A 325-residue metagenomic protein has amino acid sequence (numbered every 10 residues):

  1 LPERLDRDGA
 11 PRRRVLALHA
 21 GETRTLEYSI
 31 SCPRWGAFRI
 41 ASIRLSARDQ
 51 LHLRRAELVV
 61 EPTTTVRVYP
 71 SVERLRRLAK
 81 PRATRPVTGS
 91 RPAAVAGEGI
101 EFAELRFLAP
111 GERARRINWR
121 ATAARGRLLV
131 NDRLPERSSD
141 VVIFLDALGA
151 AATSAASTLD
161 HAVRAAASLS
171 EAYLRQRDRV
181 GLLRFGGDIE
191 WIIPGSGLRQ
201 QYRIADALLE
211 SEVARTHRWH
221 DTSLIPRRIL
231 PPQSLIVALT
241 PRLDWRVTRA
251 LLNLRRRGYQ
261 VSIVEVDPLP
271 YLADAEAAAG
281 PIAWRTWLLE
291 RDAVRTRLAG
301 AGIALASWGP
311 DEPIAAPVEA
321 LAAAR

Functional and structural regions predicted by a protein language model:
L1-R199, S234-L239, W245, N253 (+1 more regions): An amphipathic, basic-hydrophobic helix/alpha-beta surface used to engage anionic, phosphate-rich ligands or surfaces
E73, P86, E112, S211-R218 (+2 more regions): Short secondary-structure junctions and interdomain/linker hinges
A79, P226, L230-L235, R242-R325: Von Willebrand factor type A / integrin I
E98, R215-W219, D244, W287: A conditional alpha-helix N-cap/helix-loop micro-motif detector
R120, E212-H217, L239-T240: Short, flexible loop segments at the rims of nucleotide/cofactor-binding pockets, characterized by
A165, D221-I225, R246: Well-ordered alpha-helical segments embedded in enzymatic catalytic cores
L183-D188, Q200-D206, P270-A277, R297: Short acidic (Asp/Glu) and glycine-rich catalytic loops that position anionic groups and cofactors
G197-S234: Von Willebrand factor
